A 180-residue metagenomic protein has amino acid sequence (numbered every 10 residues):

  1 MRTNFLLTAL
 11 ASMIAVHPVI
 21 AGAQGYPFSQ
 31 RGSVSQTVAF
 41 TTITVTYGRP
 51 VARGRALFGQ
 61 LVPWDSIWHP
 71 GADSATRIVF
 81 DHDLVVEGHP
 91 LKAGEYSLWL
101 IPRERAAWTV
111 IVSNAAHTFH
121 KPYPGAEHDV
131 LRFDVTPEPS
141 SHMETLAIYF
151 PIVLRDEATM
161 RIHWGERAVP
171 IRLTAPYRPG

Functional and structural regions predicted by a protein language model:
M1-N4: Positively charged n-region of N-terminal signal peptides that target proteins for export
L7-H17: Bacterial N-terminal signal peptides
A21-K92, S97-G180: Targeting-peptide/extracellular-domain and disordered-appendage signature
